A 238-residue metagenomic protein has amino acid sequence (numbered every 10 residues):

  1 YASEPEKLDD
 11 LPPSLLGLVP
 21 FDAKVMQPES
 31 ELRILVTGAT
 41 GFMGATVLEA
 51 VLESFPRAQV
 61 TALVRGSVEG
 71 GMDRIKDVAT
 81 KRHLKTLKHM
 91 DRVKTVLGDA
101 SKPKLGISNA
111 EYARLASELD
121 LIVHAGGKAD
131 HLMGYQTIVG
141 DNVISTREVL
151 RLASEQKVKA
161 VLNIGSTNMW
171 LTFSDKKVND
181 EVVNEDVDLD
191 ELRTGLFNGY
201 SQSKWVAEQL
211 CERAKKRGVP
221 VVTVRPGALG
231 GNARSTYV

Functional and structural regions predicted by a protein language model:
Y1-K128: N-terminal Rossmann/SDR dinucleotide-binding element
G38, T46, I144, W205-V206 (+1 more regions): Active-site helix adjacent to the Tyr-X3-Lys
S54-A58, S117, L150-V161, A214-P220: Secondary-structure transition/capping motifs at alpha-helix termini and the adjoining loop/turn into the next element
R65, A100, S166, P226-L229: Active-site loop/turn elements of alpha/beta-hydrolase fold enzymes, especially the short glycine-/histidine-rich
M72-K76, I107-S108, F173-K177, R234-V238: Short aromatic-enriched loop/helix-cap "lid" or pocket-rim segments at secondary-structure transitions that line
L121-A125, L132-G140, I144-G199, V222 (+1 more regions): Conserved Rossmann-fold NAD(P)-dependent oxidoreductase catalytic core, especially the SDR/UDP-sugar
N198-V206: The catalytic Tyr-X3-Lys active-site helix of short-chain dehydrogenase/reductase
E208-R234: Conserved beta-loop-beta element that borders a ligand/cofactor-binding pocket
